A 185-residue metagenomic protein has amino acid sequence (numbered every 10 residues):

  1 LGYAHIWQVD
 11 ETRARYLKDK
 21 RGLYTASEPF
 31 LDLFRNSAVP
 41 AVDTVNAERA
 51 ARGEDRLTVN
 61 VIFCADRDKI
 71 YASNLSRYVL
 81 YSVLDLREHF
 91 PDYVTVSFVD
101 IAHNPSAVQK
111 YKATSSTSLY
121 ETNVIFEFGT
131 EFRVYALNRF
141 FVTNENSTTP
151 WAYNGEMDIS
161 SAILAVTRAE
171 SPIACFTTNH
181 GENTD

Functional and structural regions predicted by a protein language model:
L1-D185: Short, surface-exposed patches at the edges or C-terminal ends of soluble domains, predominantly
